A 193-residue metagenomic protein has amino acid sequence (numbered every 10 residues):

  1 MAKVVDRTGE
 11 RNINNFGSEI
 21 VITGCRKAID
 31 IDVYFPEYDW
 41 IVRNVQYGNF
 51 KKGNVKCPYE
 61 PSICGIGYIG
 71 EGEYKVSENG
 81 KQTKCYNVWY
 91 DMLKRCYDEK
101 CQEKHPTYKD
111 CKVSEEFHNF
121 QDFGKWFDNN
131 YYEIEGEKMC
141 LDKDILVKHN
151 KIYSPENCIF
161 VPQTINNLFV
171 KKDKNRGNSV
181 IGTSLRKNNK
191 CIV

Functional and structural regions predicted by a protein language model:
M1-W40, Y59-Y90, K94, D110-V113: Short helix-coil boundary/hinge micro-motifs
E10, G17, I22-G24, D173-R186 (+1 more regions): A general nucleic-acid interaction/assembly signal
I13, I20-I22, I29-I31, I41 (+8 more regions): Weak global preference for isoleucine
R26-K52, T183-V193: Short, surface-exposed polybasic/aromatic micro-patch for ligand or macromolecular engagement
D32, V45-G48, C57, I66 (+3 more regions): Intrinsically disordered, low-complexity segments enriched in small/polar residues
R43-S62, P155-N157: Cysteine-rich micro-motifs
E73-Q82, V88-E99, E103-N188: Short, cationic Gly/His-enriched loop motifs
